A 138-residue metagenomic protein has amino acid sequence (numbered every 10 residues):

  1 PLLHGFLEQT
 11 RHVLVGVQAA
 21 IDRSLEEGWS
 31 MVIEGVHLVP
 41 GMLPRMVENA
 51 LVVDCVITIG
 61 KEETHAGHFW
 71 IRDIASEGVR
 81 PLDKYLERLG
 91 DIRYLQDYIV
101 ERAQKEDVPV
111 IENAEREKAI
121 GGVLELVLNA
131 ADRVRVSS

Functional and structural regions predicted by a protein language model:
P1-S30: Conserved nucleotide-sensing/catalytic segment adjacent to the nucleotide-binding pocket in NTP-handling enzymes
H4-F6, D83-L86, V127-N129, V134-R135: A short, structure-level motif marking secondary-structure boundaries and short turns
E8, H12-G16, E87-Y94, Y98 (+1 more regions): Charged, alpha-helix-enriched surfaces in structured cytosolic catalytic cores of large nucleotide-utilizing machines
Q18-I21, G35, L43-P44, E48-D54: Conserved mixed alpha/beta catalytic, RNA-binding, or beta-rich assembly cores of soluble enzyme, regulatory
M31-G35, E112: Short beta-strand segments at enzyme active-site cores
H37-P40, I59-H65, R116-K118: Conserved nucleotide-binding/hydrolysis micro-motifs of P-loop NTPases
A50-D97, R102: A glycine- and Lys/Arg-enriched "phosphate-lid" helix/loop adjacent to the NTP-binding pocket of small-molecule kinases
D97-S138: NTP-dependent small-molecule kinase module
